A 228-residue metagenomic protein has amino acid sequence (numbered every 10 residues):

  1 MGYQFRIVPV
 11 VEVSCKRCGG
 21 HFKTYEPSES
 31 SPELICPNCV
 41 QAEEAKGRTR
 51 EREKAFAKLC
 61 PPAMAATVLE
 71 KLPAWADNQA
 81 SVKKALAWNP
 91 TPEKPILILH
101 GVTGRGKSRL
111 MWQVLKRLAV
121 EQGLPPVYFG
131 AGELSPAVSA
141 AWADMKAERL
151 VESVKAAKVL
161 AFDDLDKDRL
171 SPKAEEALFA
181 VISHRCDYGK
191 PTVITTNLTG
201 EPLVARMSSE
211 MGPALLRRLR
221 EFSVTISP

Functional and structural regions predicted by a protein language model:
M1-V82, V224-I226: A short, basic N-terminal segment
A74-W75, G104, P172: Conserved phosphate/pyrophosphate-binding and hydrolysis machinery centered on Walker-type P-loop NTPases, extending
Q79-K83, A119-A156: Short glycine-rich substrate-engagement loop in P-loop NTPases that contacts/grips substrate
S81-T91: Pre-Walker A adenine-sensing motif
E93-W112: Walker A/P-loop nucleotide-binding motif
L115-K116, V120, L134-A141, M145 (+1 more regions): Replace "adjacent to P-loop NTPase cores in ATP/GTP-dependent enzymes" with "adjacent to NTP-binding cores
L124-P125, A156-V159, Y188-I194: Loop/turn-to-beta-strand initiation segments
